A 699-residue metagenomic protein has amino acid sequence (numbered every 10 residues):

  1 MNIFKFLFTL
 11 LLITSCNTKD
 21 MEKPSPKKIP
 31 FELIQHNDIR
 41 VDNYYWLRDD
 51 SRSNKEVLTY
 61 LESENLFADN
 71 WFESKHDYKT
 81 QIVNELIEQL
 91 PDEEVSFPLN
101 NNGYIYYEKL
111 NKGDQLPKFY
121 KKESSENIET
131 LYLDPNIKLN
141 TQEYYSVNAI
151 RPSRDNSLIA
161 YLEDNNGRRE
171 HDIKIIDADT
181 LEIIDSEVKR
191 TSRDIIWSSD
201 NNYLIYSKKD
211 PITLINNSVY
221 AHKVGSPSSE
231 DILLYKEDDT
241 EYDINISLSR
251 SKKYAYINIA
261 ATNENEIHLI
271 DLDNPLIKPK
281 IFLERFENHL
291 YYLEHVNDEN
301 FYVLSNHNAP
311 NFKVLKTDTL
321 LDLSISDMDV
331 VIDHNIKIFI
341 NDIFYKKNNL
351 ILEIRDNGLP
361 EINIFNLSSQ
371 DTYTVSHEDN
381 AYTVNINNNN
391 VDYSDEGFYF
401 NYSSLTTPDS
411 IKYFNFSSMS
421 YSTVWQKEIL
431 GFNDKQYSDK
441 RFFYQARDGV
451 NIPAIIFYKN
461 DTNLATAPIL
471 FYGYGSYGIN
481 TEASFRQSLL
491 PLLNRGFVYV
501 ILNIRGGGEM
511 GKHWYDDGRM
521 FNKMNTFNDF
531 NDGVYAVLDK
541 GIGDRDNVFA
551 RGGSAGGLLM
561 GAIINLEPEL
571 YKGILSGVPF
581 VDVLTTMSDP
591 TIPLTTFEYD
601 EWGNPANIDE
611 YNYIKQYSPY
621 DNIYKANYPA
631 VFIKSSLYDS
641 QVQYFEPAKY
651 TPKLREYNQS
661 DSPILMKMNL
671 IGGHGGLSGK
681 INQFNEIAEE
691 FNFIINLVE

Functional and structural regions predicted by a protein language model:
M1-T9: Sec-dependent signal peptide recognition, specifically the positively charged N-region followed immediately by
L7, C16-G397, S403-D409, F414-S418 (+6 more regions): Beta-propeller folds
L110, S403, Y472-S476, S554 (+1 more regions): Glycine-rich His-Gly loop
L131, S420, V498, P663-L665: Conserved beta-strand segments of alpha/beta enzyme cores
N136-I150, L162-R168, E182, F416-S418 (+5 more regions): Cap/lid segment of the alpha/beta-hydrolase catalytic domain
H295-V296, N308, F344-K346, I354-N357 (+12 more regions): A structural signal for short secondary-structure junctions
I504-E699: Active-site-proximal cap/loop segments of hydrolase catalytic domains
